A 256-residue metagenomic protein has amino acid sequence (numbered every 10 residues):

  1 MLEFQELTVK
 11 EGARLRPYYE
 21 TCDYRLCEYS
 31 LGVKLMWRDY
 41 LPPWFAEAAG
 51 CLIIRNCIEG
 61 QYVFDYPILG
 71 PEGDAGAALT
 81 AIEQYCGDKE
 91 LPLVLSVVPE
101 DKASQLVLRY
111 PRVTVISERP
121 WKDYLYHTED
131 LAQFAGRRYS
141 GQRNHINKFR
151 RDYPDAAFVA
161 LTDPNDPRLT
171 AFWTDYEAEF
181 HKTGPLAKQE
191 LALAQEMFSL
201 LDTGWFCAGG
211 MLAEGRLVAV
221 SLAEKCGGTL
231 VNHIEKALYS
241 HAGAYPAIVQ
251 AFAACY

Functional and structural regions predicted by a protein language model:
M1-E20: Short, extreme N-terminal leader segments that mark the start of a protein/domain
P17, E28-D101, L212-Y239: Conserved donor-binding loop and adjoining core beta-sheet/short helix segment in diverse acyl/aminoacyl transferases
Y24-Y29, H181-Q195: Conserved GNAT-fold acetyl-CoA-binding loop/helix
A81-Y85, K148, D175, M197-S199 (+2 more regions): A generic secondary-structure signal
L91-R109, P120-D123: Short, glycine/charge-rich beta-strand/loop segments that flank catalytic centers and engage negatively charged groups
P111-T183: Acyltransferase donor/substrate-recognition loop-hinge adjacent to the catalytic core
L186, L191-Y256: Accessory, usually C-terminal, subdomains that scaffold auxiliary metal cofactors
